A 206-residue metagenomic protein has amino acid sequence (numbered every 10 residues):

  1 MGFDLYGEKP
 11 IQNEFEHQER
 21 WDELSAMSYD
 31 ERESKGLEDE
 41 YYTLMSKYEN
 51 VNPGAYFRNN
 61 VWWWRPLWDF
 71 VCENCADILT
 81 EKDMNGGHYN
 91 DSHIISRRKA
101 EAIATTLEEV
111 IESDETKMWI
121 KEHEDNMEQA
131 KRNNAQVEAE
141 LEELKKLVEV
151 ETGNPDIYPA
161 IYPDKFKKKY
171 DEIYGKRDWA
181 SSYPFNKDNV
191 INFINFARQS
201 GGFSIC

Functional and structural regions predicted by a protein language model:
M1-C206: Acidic (Asp/Glu-rich) sequence patches and key acidic residues that form negatively charged surfaces used
